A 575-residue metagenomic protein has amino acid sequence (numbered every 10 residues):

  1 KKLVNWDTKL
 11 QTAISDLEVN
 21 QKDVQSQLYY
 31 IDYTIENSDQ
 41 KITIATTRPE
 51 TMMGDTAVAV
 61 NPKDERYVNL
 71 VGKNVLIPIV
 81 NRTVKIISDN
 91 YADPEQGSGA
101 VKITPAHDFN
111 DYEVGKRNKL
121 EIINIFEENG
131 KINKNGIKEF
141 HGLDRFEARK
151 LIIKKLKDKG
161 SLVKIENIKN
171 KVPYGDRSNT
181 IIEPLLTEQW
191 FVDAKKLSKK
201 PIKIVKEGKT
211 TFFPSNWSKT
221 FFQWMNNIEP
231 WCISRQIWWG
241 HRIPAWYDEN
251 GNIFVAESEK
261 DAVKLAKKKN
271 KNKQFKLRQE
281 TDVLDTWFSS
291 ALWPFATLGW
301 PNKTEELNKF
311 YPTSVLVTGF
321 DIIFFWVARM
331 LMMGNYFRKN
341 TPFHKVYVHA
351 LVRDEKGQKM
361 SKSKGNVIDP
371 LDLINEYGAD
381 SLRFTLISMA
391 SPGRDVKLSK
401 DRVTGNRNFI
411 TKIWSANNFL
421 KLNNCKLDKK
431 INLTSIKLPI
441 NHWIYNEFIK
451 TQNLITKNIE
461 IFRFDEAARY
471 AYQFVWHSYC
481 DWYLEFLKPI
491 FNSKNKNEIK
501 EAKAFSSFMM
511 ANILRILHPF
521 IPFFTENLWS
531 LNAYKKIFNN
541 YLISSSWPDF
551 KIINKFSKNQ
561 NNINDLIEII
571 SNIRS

Functional and structural regions predicted by a protein language model:
K1-L10, Q25, T46, T83-G97 (+17 more regions): Conserved alpha/beta enzyme-core scaffolds, especially Rossmann-like or related mixed alpha/beta domains that build
K1-N129, K154, P201-S234, K271-K273 (+4 more regions): NTP-handling and nucleic-acid-processing catalytic cores
K1-T51, F140, D144-A148, I153 (+4 more regions): Active-site neighborhoods of enzyme catalytic cores
L3-K22, Y247, F254-E257, L277 (+4 more regions): Acidic, turn-prone loop/beta-hairpin segments
K22, I103-A106, F146, R278-D282 (+6 more regions): Conserved phosphate-binding loops in nucleotide/dinucleotide-binding enzymes
N90-A92, N118-G130, I237-G240, P244-R394: Alpha-helical recognition segments enriched in aromatics with Gly/Pro capping that present substrate-recognition
Y174-S178, L351-K356, M360-S435, A533-F538: Catalytic adenosine-cofactor/nucleotide-binding cores of aminoacyl-tRNA synthetases and other
N408-K421, N441-T451, R469-P489: Core structural elements
